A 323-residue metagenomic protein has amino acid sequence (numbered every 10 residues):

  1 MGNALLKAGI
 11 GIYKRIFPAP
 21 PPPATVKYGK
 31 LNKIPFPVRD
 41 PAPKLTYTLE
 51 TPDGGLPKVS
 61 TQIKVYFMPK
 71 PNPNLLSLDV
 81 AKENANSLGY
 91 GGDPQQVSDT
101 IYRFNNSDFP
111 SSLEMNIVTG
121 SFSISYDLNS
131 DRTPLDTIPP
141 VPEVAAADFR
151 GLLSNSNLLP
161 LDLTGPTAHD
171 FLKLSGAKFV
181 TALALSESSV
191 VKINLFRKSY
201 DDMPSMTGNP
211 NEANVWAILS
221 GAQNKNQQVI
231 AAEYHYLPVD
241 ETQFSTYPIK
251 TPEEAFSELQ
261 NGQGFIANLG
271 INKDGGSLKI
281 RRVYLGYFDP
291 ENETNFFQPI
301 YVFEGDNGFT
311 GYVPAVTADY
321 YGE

Functional and structural regions predicted by a protein language model:
M1-L183, K192, D201-M206: Preferential activation on post-signal-peptide N-terminal prodomains/segments of secreted or lumenal proteins
G11, V26, L45, K64 (+6 more regions): Intrinsically disordered, low-complexity segments enriched in small/polar residues
D93, A182, N272-D274, N292 (+1 more regions): Generic structural signal for short, flexible, solvent-exposed coil/loop and linker residues
T100-T133, F179-F244, E304-A318: Amphipathic N-proximal alpha-helical interface segments
N157, L161-P166, F196, M206-Q298: Charged, low-complexity helical/coil segments in non-catalytic cytosolic or luminal regions
K279-E323: A cross-kingdom marker for long, charged
